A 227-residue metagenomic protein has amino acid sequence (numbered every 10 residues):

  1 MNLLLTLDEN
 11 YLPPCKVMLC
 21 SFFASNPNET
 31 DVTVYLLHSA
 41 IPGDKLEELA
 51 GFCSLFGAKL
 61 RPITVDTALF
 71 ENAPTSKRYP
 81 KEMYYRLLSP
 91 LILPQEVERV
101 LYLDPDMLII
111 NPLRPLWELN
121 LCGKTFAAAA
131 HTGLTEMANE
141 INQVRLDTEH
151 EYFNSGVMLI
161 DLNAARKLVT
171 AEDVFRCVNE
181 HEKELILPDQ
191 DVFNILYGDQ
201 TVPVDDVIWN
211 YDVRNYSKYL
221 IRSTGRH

Functional and structural regions predicted by a protein language model:
M1-H227: Glycosyltransferase catalytic domains, chiefly GT-A lineage
